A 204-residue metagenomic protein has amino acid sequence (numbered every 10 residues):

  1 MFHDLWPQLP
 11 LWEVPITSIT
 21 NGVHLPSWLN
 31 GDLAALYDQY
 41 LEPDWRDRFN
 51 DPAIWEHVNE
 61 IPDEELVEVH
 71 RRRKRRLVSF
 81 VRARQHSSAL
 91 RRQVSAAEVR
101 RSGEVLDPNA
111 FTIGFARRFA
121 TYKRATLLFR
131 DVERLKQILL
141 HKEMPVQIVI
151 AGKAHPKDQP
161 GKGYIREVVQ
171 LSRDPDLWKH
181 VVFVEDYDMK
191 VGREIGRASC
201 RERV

Functional and structural regions predicted by a protein language model:
M1-R203: Catalytic cores of carbohydrate-active enzymes across secretory and cytosolic contexts
